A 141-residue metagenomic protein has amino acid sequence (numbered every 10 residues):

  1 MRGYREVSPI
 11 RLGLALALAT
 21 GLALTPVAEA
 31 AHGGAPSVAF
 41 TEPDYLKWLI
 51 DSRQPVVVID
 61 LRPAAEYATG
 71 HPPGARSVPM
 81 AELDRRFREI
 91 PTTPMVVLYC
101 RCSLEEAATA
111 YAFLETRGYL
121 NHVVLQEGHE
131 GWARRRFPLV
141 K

Functional and structural regions predicted by a protein language model:
R2-D44, W48-S52, V56, A68-V97 (+1 more regions): Rhodanese-like catalytic fold shared by cysteine-dependent sulfurtransferases and DSP/PTP-type phosphatases
V58-D60: Structural scaffold elements adjacent to functional motifs in cytosolic proteins
P63: Short, glycine/acidic-enriched loop or turn micro-motifs at the edges of active sites
